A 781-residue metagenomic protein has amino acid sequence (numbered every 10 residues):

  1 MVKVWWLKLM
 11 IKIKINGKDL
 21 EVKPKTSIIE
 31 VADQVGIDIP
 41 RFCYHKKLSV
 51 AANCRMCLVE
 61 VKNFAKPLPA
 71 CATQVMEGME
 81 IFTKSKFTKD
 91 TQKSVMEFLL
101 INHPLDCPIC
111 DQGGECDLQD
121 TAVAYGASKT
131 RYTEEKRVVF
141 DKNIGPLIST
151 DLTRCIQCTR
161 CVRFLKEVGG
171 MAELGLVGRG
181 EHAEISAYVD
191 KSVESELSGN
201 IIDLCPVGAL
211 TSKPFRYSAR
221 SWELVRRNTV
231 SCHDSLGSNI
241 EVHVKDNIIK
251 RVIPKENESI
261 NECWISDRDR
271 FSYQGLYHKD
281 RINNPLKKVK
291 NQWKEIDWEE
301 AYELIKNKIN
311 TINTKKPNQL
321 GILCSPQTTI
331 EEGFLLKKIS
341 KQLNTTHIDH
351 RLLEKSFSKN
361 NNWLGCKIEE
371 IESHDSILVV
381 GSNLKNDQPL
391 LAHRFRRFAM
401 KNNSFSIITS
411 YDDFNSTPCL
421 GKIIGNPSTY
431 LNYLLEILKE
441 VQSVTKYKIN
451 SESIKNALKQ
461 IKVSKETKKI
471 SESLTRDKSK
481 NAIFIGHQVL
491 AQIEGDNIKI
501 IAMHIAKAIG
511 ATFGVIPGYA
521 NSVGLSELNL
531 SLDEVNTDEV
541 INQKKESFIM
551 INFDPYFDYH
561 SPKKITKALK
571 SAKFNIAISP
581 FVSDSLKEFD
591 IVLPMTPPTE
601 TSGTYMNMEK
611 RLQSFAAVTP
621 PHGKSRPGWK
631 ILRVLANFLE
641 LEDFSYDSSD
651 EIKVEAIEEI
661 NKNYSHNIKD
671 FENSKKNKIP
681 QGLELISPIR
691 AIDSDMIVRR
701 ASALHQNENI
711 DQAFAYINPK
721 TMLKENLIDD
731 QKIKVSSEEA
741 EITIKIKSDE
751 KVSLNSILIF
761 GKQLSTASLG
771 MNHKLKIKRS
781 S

Functional and structural regions predicted by a protein language model:
W5-W6: Tryptophan (W) side chains
M10-D33, R41, H45, E60-F64 (+4 more regions): N-terminal export/assembly segments and adjacent metallocofactor-ligating motifs of anaerobic energy-metabolism
Y44, K337, S373-D375, V379 (+6 more regions): A cross-kingdom feature strongest in bacterial/archaeal respiratory oxidoreductases
L210-R216, I249-R251, I322, H347-D349 (+9 more regions): Acidic/polar loop patches that form or flank catalytic/metal-binding clefts of enzymes that bind anionic ligands
D246-C263, R268-Y277, I282-K287, D297 (+7 more regions): Long hydrophobic segments that form regular secondary structure
S410-Y411, T417-N450, G495, H504 (+4 more regions): Short alpha-helices
G421-I424, L431-V489: Phosphate/pyrophosphate-binding active-site segments
S479-Q543: A glycine-rich, hydrophobic/aromatic-adjacent loop/helix-cap motif
